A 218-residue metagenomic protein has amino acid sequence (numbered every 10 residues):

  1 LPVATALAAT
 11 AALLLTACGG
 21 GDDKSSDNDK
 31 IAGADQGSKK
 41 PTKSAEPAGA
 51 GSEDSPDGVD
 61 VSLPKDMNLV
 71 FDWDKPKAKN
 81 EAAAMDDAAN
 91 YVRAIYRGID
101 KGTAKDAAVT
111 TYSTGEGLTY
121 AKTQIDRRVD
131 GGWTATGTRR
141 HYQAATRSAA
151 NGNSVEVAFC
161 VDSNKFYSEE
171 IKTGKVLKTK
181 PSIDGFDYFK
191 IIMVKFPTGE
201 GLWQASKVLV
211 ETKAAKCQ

Functional and structural regions predicted by a protein language model:
L1-L7: Bacterial N-terminal signal peptides that target proteins for export
A11: Active-site-proximal loop/hinge segments that shape catalytic or ion-binding/gating pockets
L14-A17: C-terminal motif of bacterial Sec signal peptides marking the signal peptidase cleavage site
G19-D22: Bacterial signal peptide processing site
N28-G51: Post-signal peptide N-terminal segment of mature Sec-exported envelope proteins
V59-A135: Core segments of small alpha/beta cavity-forming domains
A104-K105, T110-Q218: Structured, amphipathic secondary-structure segments that form assembly/contact surfaces in multi-subunit
